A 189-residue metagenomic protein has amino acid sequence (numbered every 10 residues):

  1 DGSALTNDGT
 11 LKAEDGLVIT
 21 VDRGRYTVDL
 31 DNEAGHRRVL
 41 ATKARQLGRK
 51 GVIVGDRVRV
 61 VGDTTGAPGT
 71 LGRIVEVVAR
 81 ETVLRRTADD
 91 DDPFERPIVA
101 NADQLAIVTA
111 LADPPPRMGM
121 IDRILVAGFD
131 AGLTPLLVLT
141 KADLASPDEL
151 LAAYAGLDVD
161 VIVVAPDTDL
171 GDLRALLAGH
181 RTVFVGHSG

Functional and structural regions predicted by a protein language model:
D1-M118: N-terminal accessory targeting/assembly segments
L5-T10, G132-L133, A155: Structural and coupling elements of P-loop NTPases
D15, T134-L136, T182: Short active-site oxyanion
T20-D22, P68, A100-D103, A131 (+3 more regions): Short flexible coil/turn linkers enriched for glycine and charged/polar residues that connect secondary-structure
N101-T109, D130-A142, D158-V164: Conserved beta-strand/loop subsegment of P-loop NTPase cores
R117-M120, L150: Residues at alpha-helix caps and immediate loop-helix transition turns in enzyme cores, especially N- and C-cap
G119-F129: Histidine-anchored nucleotide/phosphate-binding helix
K141-G189: Canonical P-loop GTPase G-domain recognition
